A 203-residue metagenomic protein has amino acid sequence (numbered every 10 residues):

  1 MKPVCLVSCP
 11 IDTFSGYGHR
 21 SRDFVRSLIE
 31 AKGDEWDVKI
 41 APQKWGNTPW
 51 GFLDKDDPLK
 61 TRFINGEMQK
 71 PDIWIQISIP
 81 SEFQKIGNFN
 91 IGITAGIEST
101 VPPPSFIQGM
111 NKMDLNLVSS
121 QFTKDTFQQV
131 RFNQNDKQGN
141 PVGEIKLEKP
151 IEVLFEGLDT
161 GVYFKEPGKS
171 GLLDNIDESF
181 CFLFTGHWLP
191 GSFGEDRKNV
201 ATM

Functional and structural regions predicted by a protein language model:
M1-G46: N-terminal subdomain of nucleotide-sugar transferases
K2-P3, N88, F180: Nucleotide donor/acceptor-binding cores
L6-S8, W45-T126: Extended catalytic core of nucleotide-activated donor transferases of GT-like folds
T13-S15, P49, T100-V101, Y163 (+1 more regions): A generic structural signal for short coil/turn motifs at secondary-structure boundaries
R20-R22, S27-L28, D159-M203: Conserved catalytic-core segment of nucleotide-activated headgroup transferases in glycan assembly
A41, I93, L154: Hydrophobic residues at beta-strand termini and immediately following loops that shape nucleotide-binding pockets
D114-K165: Donor nucleotide-sugar binding/catalytic pocket of nucleotide-sugar-dependent glycosyltransferases
